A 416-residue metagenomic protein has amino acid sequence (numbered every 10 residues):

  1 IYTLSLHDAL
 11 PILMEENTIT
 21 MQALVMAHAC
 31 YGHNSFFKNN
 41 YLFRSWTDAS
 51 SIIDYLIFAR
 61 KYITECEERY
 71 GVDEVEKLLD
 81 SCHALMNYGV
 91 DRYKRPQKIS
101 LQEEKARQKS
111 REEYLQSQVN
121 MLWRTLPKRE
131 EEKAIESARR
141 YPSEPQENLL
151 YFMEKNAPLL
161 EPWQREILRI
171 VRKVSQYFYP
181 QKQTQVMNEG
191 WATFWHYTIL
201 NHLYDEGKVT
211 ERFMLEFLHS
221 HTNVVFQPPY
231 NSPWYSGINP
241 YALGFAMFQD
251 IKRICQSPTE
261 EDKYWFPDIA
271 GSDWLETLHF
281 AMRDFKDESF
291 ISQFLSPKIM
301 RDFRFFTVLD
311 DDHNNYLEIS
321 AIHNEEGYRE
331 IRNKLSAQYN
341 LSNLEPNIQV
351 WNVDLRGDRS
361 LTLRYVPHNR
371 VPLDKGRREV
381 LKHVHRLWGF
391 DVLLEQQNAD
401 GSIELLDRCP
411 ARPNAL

Functional and structural regions predicted by a protein language model:
I1-D8: Single conserved hydrophobic/aromatic residue that forms the stacking wall/gate of nucleotide- or nucleobase-binding
S5, H28, R356-S360: Short, solvent-exposed coil/turn segments at beta-strand boundaries
D8, M26-S35: Active-site His/Glu-centered metal-binding helix of metallohydrolases
P11-V25, F178-T184: Short pre-active-site segment immediately N-terminal to the catalytic Zn-binding motif
M14-E16, T20, F36, K208 (+1 more regions): Non-catalytic terminal regions of proteins
N34-K98, E103, E189, T193-G207 (+1 more regions): Post-HExxH zinc-binding segment in Zn-dependent metallohydrolases
E103-A157: Long, low-complexity, polar/charged, intrinsically disordered or flexibly structured peripheral segments
I135-F245: Long, internal scaffold/assembly segments composed of regular secondary structure
